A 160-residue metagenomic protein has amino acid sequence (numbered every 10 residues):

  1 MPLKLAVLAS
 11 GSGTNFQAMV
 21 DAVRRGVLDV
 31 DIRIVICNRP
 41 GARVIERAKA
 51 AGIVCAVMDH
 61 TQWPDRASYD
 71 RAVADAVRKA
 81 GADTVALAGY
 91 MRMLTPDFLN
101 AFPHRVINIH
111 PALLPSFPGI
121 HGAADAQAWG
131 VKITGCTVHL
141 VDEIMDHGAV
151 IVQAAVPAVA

Functional and structural regions predicted by a protein language model:
M1-R43, R47: N-terminal Rossmann-like dinucleotide-binding module
K4, D31-I34, V54, T84 (+2 more regions): Proline-centered loop/turn at the N-terminus of a beta-strand
T14, A42-R43, P64, M93 (+1 more regions): Short alpha-helical
A22, T84, A88-A160: Donor/substrate-binding cores of folate-linked one-carbon enzymes
L28-A72: Short, surface-exposed acidic-centric catalytic microdomains
C37-N38, T61-Q62, R66-A67, A80-P96: N-terminal glycine-rich "phosphate-gripper" loop used for MgATP/nucleotide binding and carboxylate activation
R71-K79: Short, well-structured alpha-helical segments in soluble
